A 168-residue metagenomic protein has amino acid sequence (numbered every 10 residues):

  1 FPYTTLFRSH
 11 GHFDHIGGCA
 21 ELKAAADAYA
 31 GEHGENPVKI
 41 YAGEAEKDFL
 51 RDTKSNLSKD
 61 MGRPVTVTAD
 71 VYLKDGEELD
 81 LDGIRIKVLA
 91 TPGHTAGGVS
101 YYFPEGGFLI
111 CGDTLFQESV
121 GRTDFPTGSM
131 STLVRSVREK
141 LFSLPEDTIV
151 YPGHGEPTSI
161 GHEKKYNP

Functional and structural regions predicted by a protein language model:
F1-L6: Short, small-residue-biased leader/transition segments that mark boundaries at the very start of proteins
F7-L79, K165-Y166: Active-site HxH/HxHxD metal-binding segment of metal-dependent hydrolases
F13, A69-D70, D82, T123-D124 (+1 more regions): Short N-terminal micro-motifs specific to bacterial/archaeal maturation and metal-cluster initiation sites
N56, R85-P168: Metallo-beta-lactamase
L79-R85: Short, Lys/Arg-enriched segments at the junction into DNA-binding effector domains of transcriptional regulators
